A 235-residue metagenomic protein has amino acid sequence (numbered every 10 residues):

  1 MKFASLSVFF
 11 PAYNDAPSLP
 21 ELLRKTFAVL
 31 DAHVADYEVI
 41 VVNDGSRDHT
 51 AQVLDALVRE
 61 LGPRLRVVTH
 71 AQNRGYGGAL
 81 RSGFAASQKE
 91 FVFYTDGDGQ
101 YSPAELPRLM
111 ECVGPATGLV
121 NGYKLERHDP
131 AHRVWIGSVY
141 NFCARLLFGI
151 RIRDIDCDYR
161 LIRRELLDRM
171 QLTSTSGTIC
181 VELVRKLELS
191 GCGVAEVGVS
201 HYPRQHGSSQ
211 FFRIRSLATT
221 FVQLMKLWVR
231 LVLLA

Functional and structural regions predicted by a protein language model:
M1-A28: N-proximal low-complexity "stem/linker" segments adjacent to membrane-targeting elements
S5-S7, E38, E182: Cell-envelope/extracellular polymer assembly enzymes that use nucleotide-activated donors
D15-S18, S46, Y76, S102: Donor nucleotide-sugar binding loop of glycosyltransferases
P17-E21, D48-L57: Acidic helix N-cap motif at the loop->helix transition within catalytic regions of sugar-transfer enzymes
A35-G45, R66-H70: Short beta-strand/loop segment that forms part of the nucleotide-sugar
N43-Q52, G99: A conserved acidic beta->alpha catalytic loop
V68-A86, F91-Y94, Q100-G177, R204-V229 (+1 more regions): Acceptor/aglycone-binding surface of glycosyltransferases and processive sugar-polymer synthases
R151, L172-T175, V184-Y202: Catalytic donor-sugar/metal-binding loop of nucleotide-sugar-dependent glycosyltransferases
